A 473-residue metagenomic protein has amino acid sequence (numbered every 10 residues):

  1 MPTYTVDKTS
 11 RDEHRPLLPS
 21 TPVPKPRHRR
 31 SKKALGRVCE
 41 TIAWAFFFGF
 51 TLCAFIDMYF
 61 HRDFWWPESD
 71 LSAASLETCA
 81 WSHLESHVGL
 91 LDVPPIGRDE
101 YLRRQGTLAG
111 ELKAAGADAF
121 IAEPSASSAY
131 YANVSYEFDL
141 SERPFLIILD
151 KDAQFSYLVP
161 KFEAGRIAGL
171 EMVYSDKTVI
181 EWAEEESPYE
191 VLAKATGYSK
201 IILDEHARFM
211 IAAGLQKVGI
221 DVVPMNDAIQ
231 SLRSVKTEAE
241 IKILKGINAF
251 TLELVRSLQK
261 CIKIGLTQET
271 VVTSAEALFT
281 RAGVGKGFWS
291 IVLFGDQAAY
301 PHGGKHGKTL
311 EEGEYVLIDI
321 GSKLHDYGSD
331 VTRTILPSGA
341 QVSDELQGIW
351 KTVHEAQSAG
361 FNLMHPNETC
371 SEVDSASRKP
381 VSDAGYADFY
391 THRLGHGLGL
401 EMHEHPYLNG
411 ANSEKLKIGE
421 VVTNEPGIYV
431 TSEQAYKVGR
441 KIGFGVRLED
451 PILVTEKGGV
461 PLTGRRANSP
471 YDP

Functional and structural regions predicted by a protein language model:
P2-P473: Active-site neighborhoods and metal-handling regions in enzymes and metal-associated proteins
